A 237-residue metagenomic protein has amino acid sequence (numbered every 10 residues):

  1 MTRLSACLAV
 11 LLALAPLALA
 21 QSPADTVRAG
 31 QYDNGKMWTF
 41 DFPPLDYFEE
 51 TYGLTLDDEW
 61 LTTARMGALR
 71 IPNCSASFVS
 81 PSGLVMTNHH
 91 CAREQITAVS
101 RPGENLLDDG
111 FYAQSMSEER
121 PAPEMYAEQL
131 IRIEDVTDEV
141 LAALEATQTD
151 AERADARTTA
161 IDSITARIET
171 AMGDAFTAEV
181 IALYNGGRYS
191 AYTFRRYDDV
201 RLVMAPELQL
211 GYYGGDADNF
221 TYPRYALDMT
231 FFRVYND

Functional and structural regions predicted by a protein language model:
M1-T2: N-terminal secretory signal peptides that target proteins for export/translocation
S5-P16: Bacterial N-terminal signal peptides
L19-D237: Terminal presequence/propeptide segments associated with secretion/organelle targeting and zymogen/polyprotein
